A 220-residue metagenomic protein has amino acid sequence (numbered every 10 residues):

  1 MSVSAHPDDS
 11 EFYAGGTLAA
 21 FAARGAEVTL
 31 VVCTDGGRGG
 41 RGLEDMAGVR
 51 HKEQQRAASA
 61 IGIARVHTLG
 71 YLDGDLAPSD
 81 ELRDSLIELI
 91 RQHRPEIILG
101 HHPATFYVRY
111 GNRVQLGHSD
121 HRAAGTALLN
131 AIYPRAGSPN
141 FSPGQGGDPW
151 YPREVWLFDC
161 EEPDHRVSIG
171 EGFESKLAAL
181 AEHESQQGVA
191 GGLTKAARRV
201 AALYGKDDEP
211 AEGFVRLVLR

Functional and structural regions predicted by a protein language model:
M1, R65, D80-R220: Metal-dependent de-N-acetylase/amidase catalytic core
M1-E96, V215: Active-site rim/loop-helix segments in enzyme catalytic domains that contact anionic ligands
